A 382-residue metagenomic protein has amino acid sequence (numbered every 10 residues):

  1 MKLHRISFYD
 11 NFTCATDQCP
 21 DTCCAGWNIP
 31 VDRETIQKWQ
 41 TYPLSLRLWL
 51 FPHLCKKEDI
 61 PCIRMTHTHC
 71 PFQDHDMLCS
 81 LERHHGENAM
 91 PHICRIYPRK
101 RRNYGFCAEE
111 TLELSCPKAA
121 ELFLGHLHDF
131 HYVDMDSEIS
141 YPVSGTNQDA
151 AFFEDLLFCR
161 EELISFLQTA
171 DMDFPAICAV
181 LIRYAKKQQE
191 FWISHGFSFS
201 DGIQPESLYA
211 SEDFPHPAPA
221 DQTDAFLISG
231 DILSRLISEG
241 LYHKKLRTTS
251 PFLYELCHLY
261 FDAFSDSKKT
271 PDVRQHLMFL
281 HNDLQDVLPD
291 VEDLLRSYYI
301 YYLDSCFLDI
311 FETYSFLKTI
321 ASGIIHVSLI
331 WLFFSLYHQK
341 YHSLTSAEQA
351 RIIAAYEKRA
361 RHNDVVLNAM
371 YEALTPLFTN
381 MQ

Functional and structural regions predicted by a protein language model:
M1-S45: General N-terminal leader/first-domain-start detector
H4-R5, H75, I310-T313: Short linear interaction motifs
Y9-Q18, D129-D136, Y302: Short, compositionally biased low-complexity segments
N11-I29, R64-K100, E113-A120: Local cysteine-cluster metal-coordination motifs and their immediate loop/turn environment, predominantly Fe-S cluster
C14, H84, D149, F153 (+1 more regions): Short, charged/polar micro-motifs that form catalytic or ligand-binding hotspots
W27, V31-T68, Q73-D74: Membrane helical hairpin/interfacial module
M77, H85-R183: Internal, well-ordered alpha/beta segment that forms a basic, Gly-enriched binding/recognition surface
F174-Q382: Hydrophobic, aromatic-lined core segments that form the binding pocket/scaffold for planar heteroaromatic ligands
